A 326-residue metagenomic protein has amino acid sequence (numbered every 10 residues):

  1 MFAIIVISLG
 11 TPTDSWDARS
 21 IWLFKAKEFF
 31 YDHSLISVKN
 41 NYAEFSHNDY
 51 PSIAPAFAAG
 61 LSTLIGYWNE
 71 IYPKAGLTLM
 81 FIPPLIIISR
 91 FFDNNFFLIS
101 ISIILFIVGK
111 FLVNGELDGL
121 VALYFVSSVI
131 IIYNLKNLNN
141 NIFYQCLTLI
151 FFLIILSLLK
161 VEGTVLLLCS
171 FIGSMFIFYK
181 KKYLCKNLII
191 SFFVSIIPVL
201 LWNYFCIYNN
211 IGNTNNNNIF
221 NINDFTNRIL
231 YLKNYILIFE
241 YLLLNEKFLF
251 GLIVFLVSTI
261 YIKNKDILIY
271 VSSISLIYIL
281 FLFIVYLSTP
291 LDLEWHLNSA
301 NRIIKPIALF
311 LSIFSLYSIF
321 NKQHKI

Functional and structural regions predicted by a protein language model:
T11, D32, A58, F176 (+2 more regions): Membrane-lumen/periplasm interface segments of specific transmembrane helices in polyprenyl phosphate-linked
T11-K25, Y31-F57, W68: Extracytoplasmic catalytic/substrate-binding loops of multi-pass membrane glycan-assembly enzymes
Y50, L61, N69-L79, F91 (+3 more regions): Membrane-embedded glycan-lipid processing machinery
A75-L135, Q145-I154: Membrane-embedded helix bundles of polyisoprenyl
F81-R90, M175-F178, K247-S272, S312-S318: Hydrophobic, aromatic-rich transmembrane alpha-helices and their immediate juxtamembrane boundary segments
F96-L105, T148-L153, K265-P290: Transmembrane alpha-helix segments characteristic of polytopic inner-membrane glycan-assembly/cell-envelope
G109-K110, Q145-V161, L167-I172, I197: Membrane-interface alpha helices of multi-pass inner-membrane proteins
N137-L138, L166-F193, K263-N264: Perimembrane helix-loop-helix junctions
